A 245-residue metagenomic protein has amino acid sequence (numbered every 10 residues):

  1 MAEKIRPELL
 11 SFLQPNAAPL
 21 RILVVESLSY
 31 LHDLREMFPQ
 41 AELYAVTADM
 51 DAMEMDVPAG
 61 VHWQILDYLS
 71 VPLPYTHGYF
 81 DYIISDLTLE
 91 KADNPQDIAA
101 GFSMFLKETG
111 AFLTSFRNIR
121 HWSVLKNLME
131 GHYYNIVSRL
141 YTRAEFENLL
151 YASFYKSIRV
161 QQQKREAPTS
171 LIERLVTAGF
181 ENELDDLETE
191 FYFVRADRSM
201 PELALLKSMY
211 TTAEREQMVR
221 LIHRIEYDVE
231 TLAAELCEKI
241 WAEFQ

Functional and structural regions predicted by a protein language model:
M1-P74, G78, T189-Y192, E202-Q245: Conserved N-terminal segment of class I S-adenosyl-L-methionine
R35, S103-M104: Surface-exposed amphipathic alpha-helices with a cationic face
D56, L106-K107: Compositionally biased, low-complexity repeat tracts
I84: A conserved beta-strand element that flanks and buttresses the S-adenosyl-L-methionine
L87-K91: A short His-aromatic
D93-D97, G101, K107-A234: S-adenosyl-L-methionine-dependent methyltransferase catalytic module, highlighting the catalytic core
